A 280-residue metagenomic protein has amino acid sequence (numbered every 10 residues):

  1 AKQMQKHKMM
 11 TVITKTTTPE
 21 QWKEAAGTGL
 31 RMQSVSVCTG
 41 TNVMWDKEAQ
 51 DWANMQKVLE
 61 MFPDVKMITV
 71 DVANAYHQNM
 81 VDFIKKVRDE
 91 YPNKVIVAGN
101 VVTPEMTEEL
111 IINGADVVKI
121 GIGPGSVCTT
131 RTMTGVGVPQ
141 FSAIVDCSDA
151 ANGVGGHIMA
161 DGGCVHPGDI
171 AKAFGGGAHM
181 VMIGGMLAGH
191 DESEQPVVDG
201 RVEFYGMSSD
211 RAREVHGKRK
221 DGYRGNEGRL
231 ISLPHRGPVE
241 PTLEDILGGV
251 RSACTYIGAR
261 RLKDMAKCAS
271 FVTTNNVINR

Functional and structural regions predicted by a protein language model:
A1-H157, G185-H190, Q195: Active-site entrance/lid segments in N-terminal catalytic domains of soluble metabolic enzymes
N113, G135-A160, C164-R280: Alpha/beta catalytic cores of nucleotide-metabolism and tRNA/nucleoside-modifying enzymes
